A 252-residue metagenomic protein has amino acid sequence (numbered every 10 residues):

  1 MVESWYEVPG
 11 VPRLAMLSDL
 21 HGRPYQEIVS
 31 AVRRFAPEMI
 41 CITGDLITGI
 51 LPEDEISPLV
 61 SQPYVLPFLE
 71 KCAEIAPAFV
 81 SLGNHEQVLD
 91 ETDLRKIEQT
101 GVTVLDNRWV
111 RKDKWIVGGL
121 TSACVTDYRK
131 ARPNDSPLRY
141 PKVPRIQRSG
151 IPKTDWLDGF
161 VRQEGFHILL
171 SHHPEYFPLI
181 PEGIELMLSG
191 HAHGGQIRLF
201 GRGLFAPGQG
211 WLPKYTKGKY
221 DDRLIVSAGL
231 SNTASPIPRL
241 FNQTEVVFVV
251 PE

Functional and structural regions predicted by a protein language model:
M1-H21: Acidic, histidine-bearing metal-coordination/catalytic regions of metal-dependent phosphoesterases
S4-P9, N107-D113, T216-D221: Short acidic-hydrophobic surface loop/beta-edge motif
L14-Q26, L46-Q62, V88, V125-K142 (+2 more regions): Acidic/histidine-rich helix-loop elements that form or flank divalent-metal/phosphate-binding sites at the catalytic
M16-S18, M39-D45, P77-N84, L105-N107 (+4 more regions): Active-site neighborhood of phospho(di)ester-bond hydrolases with catalytic His/Asp-centered motifs
L20-P24, N84-V88, R108-W109, H173-Y176 (+1 more regions): Short beta->alpha connector loops
Q26-K112: Core catalytic region of metal-dependent phosphoesterases/phosphodiesterases, especially metallo-beta-lactamase-like
R95, Q99-T100, D113-S171, F177-P178 (+1 more regions): Binuclear metal-dependent hydrolase catalytic cores centered on His/Asp/Glu-rich metal-binding motifs
P174-F248: Conserved beta-sheet core of the metallophosphoesterase superfamily
